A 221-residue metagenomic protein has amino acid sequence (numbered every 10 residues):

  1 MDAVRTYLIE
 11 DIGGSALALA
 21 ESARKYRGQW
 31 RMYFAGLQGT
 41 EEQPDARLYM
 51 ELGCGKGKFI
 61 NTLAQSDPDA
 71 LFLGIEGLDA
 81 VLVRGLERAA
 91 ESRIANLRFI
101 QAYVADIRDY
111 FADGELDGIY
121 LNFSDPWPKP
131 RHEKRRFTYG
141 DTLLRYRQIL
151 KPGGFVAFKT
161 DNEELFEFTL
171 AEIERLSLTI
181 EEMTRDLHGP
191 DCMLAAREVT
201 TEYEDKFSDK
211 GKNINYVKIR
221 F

Functional and structural regions predicted by a protein language model:
M1-L48, K58-Q65: S-adenosyl-L-methionine
G53-G55: Class I SAM-dependent methyltransferase "Motif I" SAM/SAH-binding loop
A70-L73: Short beta-strand element of Class I
L78: Conserved SAM/SAH-binding beta-strand->alpha-helix loop
L86-D113: S-adenosyl-L-methionine
T138-P152: A short glycine-rich, Lys/Arg-flanked "PGG" loop and its adjoining helix->strand segment in the class I
G153-T160: Conserved beta-strand signature within the Rossmann-like core of class I S-adenosyl-L-methionine
L176-F221: Class I S-adenosyl-L-methionine
